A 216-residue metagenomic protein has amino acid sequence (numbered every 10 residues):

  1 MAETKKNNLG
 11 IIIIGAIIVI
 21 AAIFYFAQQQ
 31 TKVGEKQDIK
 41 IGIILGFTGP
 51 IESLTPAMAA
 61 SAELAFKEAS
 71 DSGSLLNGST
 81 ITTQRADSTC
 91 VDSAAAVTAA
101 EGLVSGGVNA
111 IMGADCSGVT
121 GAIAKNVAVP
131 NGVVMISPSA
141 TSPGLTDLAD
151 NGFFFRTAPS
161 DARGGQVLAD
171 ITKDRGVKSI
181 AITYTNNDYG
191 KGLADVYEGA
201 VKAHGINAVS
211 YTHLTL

Functional and structural regions predicted by a protein language model:
M1-K40, D71, S105: Short, low-complexity disordered leader/linker segments with a strong preference for bacterial N-terminal type II
T31-I41, L76-T80, K173-K178: Immediate post-signal peptide segment of exported/extracytoplasmic ligand-binding proteins
Q37-M58, D115, I180-T183: Short beta-strand segments enriched in small/hydrophobic residues
S53-A60, S72-L145, T157: Beta-alpha junction/loop-to-helix N-cap segments that form part of ligand/metal-binding clefts
A59-K67: Short catalytic helix/loop segments, enriched in acidic residues and glycine and frequently bearing histidine
F66-G73, V201: Conserved hydrophobic residues forming the short capping helix/wall of the S-adenosyl-L-methionine
V108-S210: Extracytoplasmic ligand/sensor domains, especially the bilobed periplasmic-binding protein
T212-L216: Conserved small/polar residues in nucleotide/adenosyl-binding loops
